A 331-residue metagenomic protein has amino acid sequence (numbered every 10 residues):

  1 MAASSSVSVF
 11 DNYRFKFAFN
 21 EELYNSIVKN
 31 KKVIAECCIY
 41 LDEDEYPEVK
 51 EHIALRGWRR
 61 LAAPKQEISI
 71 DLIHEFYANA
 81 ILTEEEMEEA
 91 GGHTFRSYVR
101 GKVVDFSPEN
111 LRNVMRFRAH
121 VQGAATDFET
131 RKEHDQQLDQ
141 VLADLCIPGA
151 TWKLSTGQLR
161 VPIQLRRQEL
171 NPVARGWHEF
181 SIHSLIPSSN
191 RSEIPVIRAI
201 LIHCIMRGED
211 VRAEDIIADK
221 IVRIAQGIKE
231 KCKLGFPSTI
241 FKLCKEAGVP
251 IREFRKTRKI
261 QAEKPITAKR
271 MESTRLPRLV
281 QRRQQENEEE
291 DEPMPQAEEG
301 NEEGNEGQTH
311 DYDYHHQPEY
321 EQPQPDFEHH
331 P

Functional and structural regions predicted by a protein language model:
M1, S5-S6, F128, A262-F327: Intrinsically disordered, low-complexity charged segments
M1-P277: A structural signal for long, well-ordered, hydrophobic/aromatic- and basic-residue-enriched core segments of folded
